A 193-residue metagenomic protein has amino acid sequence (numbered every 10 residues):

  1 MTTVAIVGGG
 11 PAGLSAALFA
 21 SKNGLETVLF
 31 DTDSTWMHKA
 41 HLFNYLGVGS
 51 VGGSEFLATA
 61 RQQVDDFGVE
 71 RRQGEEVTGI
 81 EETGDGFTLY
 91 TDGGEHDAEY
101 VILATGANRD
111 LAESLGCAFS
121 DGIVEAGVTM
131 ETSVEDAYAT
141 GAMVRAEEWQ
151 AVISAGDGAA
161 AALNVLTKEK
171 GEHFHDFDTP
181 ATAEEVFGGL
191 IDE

Functional and structural regions predicted by a protein language model:
T2-E55: Beta1-alpha1 glycine-rich phosphate/pyrophosphate-binding loop at the start of Rossmann-like nucleotide-binding domains
A5-V7, E95-A107: Short hydrophobic core segments
G53-R71: Helical element adjacent to the flavin cofactor pocket in flavoenzyme catalytic cores
R71-Q73, L103, A139-T140: A structural signal for the hydrophobic beta-strands that form the central parallel beta-sheet of Rossmann-like
Q73-G86: A conserved short coil-to-beta-strand element within the FAD-binding core of flavoproteins
L89, D176-E193: Glycine-rich phosphate/pyrophosphate-binding loop and the adjoining helix
A107-E147: FAD-site-proximal beta/loop scaffold in flavoenzymes
T140-E184: A conserved FAD-binding loop/helix module that cradles the flavin
